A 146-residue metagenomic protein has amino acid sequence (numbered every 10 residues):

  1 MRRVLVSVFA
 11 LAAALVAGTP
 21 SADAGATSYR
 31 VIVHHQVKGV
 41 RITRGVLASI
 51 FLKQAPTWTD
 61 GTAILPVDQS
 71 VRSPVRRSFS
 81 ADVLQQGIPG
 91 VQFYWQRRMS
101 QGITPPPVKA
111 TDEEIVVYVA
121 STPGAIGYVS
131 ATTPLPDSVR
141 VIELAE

Functional and structural regions predicted by a protein language model:
M1-V4: Positively charged n-region of N-terminal signal peptides that target proteins for export
S7-V16: Bacterial N-terminal signal peptides
A17-S21: N-terminal signal peptide c-region/cleavage motif recognized by signal peptidases
D23-E146: Flexible loop/hinge segments at secondary-structure junctions
